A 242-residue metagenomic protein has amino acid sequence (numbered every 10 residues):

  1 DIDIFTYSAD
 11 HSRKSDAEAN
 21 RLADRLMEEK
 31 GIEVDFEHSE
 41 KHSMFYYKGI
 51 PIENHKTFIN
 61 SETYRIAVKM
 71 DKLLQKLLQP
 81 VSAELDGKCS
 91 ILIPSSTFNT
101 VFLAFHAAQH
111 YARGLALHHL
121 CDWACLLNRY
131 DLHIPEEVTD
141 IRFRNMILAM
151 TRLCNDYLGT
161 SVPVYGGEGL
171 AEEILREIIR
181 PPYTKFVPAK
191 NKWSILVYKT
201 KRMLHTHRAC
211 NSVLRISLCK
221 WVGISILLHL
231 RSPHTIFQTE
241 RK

Functional and structural regions predicted by a protein language model:
D1-Y7: Short cationic amphipathic helices and targeting signals
Y7-K242: Conserved NTP-donor binding/palm subdomain of two-metal-ion nucleotidyltransferases/polymerases, i.e., the charged
